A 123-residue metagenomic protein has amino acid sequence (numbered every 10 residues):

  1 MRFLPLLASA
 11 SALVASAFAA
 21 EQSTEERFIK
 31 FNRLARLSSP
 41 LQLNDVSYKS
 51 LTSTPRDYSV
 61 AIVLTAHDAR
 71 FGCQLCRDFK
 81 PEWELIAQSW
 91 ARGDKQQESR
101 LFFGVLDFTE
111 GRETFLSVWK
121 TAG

Functional and structural regions predicted by a protein language model:
R2-V60, L101, G123: N-terminal leader/targeting and pre-domain segments
V14, A66-A69, F108-G111: Conserved beta-strand elements of beta-rich interaction domains across eukaryotes, especially beta-propellers
D45-K49, Q74-G123: Thioredoxin-like thiol-disulfide oxidoreductase module
P55, V60-A61, H67-D78: Eukaryote-specific detector of the first structured module of a protein
